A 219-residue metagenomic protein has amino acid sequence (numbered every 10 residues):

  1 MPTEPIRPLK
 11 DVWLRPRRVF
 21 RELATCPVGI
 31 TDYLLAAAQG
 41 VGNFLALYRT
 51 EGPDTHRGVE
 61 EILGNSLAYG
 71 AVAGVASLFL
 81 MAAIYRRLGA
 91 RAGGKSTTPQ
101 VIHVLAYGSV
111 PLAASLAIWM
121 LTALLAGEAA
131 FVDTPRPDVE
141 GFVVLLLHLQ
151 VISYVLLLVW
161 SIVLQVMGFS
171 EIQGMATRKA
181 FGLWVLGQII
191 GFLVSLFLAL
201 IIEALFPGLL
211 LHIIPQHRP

Functional and structural regions predicted by a protein language model:
M1-H56: N-terminal juxtamembrane cytosolic/stromal segments of multi-pass membrane proteins
P8-D11, A76, L80, L157: A generic short alpha-helical patch detector that favors 3-5-residue windows in or near N-terminal regions
L14, L78-R86, A90, P99 (+5 more regions): Short helix-terminus and kink motifs of transmembrane alpha helices, predominantly at the cytoplasmic interface
A24, V28, D54, G58-S66 (+7 more regions): Membrane-helix interfacial "entry" motifs
V28-L35, S96-I118, L147-Y154, W160-V194: Interfacial aromatic "cap" segments that immediately flank transmembrane helices in multipass membrane proteins
N43-A73, W119-V155, S195-P219: Membrane-helix interface segments in multi-pass membrane proteins
F44, Y48, L78, A82 (+3 more regions): Transmembrane alpha-helical segments of multi-pass membrane transport proteins and ion-pumping complexes
G58-A126, T134: Alpha-helical transmembrane segments with an aromatic anchor "belt"
